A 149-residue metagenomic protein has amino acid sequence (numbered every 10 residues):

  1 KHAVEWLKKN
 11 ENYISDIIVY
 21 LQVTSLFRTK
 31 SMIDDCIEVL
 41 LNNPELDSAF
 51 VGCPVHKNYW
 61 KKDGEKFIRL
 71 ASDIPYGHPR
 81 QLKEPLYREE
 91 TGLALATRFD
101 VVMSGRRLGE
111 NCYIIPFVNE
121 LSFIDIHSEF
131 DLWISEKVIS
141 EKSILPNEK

Functional and structural regions predicted by a protein language model:
K1-W6, E11-I17, L26-E120: Conserved core of the sugar-phosphate nucleotidyltransferase
V23: Helix-loop-strand module that forms the ligand-binding subsite of alpha/beta enzymes
I115-K149: Hydrophobic helical membrane-anchoring modules
